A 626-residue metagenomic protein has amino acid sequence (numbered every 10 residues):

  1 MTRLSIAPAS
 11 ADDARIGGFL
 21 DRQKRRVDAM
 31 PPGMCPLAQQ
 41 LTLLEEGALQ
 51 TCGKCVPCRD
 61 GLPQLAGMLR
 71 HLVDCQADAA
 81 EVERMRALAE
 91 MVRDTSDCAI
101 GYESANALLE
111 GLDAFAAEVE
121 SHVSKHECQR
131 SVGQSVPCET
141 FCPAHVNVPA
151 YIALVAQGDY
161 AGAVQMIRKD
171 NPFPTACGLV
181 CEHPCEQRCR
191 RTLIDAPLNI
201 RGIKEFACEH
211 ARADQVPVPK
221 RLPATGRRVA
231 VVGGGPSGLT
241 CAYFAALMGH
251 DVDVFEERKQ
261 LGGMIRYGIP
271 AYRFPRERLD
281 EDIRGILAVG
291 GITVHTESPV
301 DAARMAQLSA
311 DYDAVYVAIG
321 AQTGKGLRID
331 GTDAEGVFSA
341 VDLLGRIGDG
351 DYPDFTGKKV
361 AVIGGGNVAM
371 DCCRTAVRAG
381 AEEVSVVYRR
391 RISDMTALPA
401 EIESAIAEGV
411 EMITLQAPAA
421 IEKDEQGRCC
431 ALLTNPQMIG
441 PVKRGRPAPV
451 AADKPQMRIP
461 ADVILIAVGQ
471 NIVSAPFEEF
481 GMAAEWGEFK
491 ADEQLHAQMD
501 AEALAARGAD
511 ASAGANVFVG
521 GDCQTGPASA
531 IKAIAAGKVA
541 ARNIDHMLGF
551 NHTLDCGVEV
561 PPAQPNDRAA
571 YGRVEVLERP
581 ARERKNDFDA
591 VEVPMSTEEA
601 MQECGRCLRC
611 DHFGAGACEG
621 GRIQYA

Functional and structural regions predicted by a protein language model:
M1-Q129: Redox cofactor-anchoring modules in respiratory/redox and cofactor-processing assemblies
E45-G67, E90-A107, R130-A150, P172-L193 (+1 more regions): Local cysteine-cluster metal-coordination motifs and their immediate loop/turn environment, predominantly Fe-S cluster
F206-P223, R284-E297, D301-A302, G324-A379 (+1 more regions): Glycine-rich dinucleotide-binding loop and its adjacent helix/turn
P223, R228-V232, D280-I329, A420-L432 (+3 more regions): Feature captures the FAD/FMN-dependent oxidoreductase FAD-binding
R227-D253, A369-V377: N-terminal Rossmann-like FAD-binding beta1-loop-alpha1 element of flavoenzymes
D251-V254, R258-G285, V289-T296, I347 (+2 more regions): Rossmann-like dinucleotide-binding cores of NAD(P)H-dependent redox enzymes
E335-K358, V442-P527, V560-A563: FAD-site-proximal beta/loop scaffold in flavoenzymes
C372, C523-N551: A conserved FAD-binding loop/helix module that cradles the flavin
